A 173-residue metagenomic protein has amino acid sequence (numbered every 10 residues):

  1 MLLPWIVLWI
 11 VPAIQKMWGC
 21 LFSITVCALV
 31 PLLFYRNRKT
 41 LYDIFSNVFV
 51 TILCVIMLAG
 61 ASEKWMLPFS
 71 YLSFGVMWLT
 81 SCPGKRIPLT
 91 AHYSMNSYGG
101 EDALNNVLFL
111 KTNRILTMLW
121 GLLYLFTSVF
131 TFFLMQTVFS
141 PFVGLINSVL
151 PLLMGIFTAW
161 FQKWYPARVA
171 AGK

Functional and structural regions predicted by a protein language model:
P4-W9, N47-G60, F74-W78, L104: Small-residue-rich segments of transmembrane alpha-helices in multi-pass membrane proteins, especially helix faces
W9-V26: Structural signature of hydrophobic alpha-helical transmembrane segments
L21-A28, V48-T51, L72-G75, M118-V129 (+1 more regions): Hydrophobic alpha-helical transmembrane segments of multipass integral membrane proteins
C27-R38, Q162: C-terminal ends of transmembrane helices
R36-T40, L58-W65, P141: Membrane-interface helix caps and helix-loop-helix hairpins in membrane proteins
K39-T51, M66-L72: Cytoplasmic-side transmembrane-helix entry/capping segments in multi-pass membrane proteins
A61-K111: Membrane-proximal helix-loop-helix units in multi-pass membrane proteins
Y98-K173: C-terminal membrane-adjacent module
